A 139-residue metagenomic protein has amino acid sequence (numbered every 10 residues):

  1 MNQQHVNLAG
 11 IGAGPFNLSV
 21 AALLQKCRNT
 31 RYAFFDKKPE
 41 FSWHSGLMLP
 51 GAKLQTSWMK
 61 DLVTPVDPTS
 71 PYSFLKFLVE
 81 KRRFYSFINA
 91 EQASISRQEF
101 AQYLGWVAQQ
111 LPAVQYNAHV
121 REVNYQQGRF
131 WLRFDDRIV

Functional and structural regions predicted by a protein language model:
M1-Q3, Q25, A113, Y125: Generic structural signal for beta-strand residues in well-ordered domains
Q3-A33: N-terminal Rossmann-like FAD-binding beta1-loop-alpha1 element of flavoenzymes
P15-F16, P39-F41, R121: Short, solvent-exposed loop/turn segments at secondary-structure junctions
V20, H44, Y125: Short glycine-/acidic-enriched loop or helix-start segments at secondary-structure transitions that form or flank
A33-D36, Q115-N117: A structural signal for short, well-ordered beta-strand segments and their strand-loop junctions that often border
K37-E99: Glycine-rich active-site loop/strand segments that organize a redox cofactor
F74-V139: Feature captures the FAD/FMN-dependent oxidoreductase FAD-binding
